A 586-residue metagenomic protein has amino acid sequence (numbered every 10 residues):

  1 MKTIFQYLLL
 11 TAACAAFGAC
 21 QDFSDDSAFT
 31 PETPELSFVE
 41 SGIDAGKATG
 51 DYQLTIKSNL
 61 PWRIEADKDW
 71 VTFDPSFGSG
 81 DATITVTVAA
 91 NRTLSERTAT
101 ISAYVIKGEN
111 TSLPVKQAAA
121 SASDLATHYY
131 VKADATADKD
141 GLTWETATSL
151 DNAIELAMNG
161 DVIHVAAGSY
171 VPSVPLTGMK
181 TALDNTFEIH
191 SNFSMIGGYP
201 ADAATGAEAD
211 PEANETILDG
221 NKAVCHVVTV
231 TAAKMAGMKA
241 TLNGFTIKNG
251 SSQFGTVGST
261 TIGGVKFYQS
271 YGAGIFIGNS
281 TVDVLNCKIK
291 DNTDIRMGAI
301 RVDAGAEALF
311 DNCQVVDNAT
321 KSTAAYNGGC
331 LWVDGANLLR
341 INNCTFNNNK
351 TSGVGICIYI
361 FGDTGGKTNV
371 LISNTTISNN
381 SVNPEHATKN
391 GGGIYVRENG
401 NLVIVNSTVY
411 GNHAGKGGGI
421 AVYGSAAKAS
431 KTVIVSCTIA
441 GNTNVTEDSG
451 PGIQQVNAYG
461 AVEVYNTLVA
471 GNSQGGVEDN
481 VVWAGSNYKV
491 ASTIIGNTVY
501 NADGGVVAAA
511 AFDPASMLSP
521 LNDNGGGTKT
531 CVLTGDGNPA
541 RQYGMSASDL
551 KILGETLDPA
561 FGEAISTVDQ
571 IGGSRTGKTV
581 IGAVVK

Functional and structural regions predicted by a protein language model:
C14-S41, T111-S112, A118-L125: Bacterial Sec-dependent N-terminal signal peptides
K57-T85: Surface-exposed binding patches on compact interaction domains or structured appendages
S121-N152, S169-V171, P520-G525: Right-handed parallel beta-helix/beta-solenoid
Y129-D134, N152-L176, F193-A201, L518: Glycine-rich repeat segments that build the extracellular carbohydrate-interaction surface of secreted and virion
D151, M158, P172-S194, A203-G244 (+7 more regions): Extracellular beta-strand-rich solenoid/capping regions of secreted or surface-exposed proteins that bind or remodel
S173-S194, A204-P211, D283, Q314 (+4 more regions): Predominantly extracellular beta-rich ligand-binding scaffolds that present long acidic/polar faces for carbohydrate
A223-T229, G504-K586: C-terminal accessory segments
G237-C357, E385: Right-handed parallel beta-helix
